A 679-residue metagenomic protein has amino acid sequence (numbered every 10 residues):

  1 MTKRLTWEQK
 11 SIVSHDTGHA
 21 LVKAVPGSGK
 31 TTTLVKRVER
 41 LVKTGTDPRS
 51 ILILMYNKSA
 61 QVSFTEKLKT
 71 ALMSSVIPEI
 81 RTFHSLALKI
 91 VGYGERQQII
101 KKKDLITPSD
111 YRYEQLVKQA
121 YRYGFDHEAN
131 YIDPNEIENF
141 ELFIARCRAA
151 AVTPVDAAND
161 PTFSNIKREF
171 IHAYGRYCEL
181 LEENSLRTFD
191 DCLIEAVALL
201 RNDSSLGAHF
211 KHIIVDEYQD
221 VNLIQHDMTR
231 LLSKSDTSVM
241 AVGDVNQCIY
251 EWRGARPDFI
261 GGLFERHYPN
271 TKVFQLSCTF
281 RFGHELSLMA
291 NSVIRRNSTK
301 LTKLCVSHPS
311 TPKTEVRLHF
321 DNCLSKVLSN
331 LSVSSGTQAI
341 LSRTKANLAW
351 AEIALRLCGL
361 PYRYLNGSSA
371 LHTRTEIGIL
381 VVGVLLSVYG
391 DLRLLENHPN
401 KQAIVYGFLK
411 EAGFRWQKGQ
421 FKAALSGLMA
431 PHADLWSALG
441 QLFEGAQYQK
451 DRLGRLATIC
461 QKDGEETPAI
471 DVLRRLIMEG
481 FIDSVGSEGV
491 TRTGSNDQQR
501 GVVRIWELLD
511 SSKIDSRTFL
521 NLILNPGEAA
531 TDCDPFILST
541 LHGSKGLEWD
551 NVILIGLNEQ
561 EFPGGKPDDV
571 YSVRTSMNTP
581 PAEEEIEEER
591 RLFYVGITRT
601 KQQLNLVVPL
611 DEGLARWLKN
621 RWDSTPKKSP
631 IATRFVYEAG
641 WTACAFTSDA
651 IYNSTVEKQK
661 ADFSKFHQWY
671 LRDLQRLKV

Functional and structural regions predicted by a protein language model:
M1-Q98, L288-N291, T598: P-loop NTPase Walker
T2-S14, G18-K23, Y111-R112, S164-G262 (+1 more regions): Conserved helicase NTPase motor core
P78, R96-A173, C178-N184, F408-W416: ATP-hydrolysis module of ASCE/P-loop NTPase motor domains, specifically the Walker B Asp-Glu catalytic pair
E79-K89, I213-E217, V242, T344 (+5 more regions): Conserved helicase core region in the C-terminal RecA-like lobe
H226-V316: Conserved RecA-like helicase ATPase core segment that couples NTP binding/hydrolysis to strand translocation
R266, S334-E466: ATPase/helicase motor core of nucleic-acid motors
L394-L395, P399, A433-G543, L547-W549 (+3 more regions): Accessory C-terminal helicase-associated subdomains
S516, A530, N558-V679: C-terminal accessory regions
